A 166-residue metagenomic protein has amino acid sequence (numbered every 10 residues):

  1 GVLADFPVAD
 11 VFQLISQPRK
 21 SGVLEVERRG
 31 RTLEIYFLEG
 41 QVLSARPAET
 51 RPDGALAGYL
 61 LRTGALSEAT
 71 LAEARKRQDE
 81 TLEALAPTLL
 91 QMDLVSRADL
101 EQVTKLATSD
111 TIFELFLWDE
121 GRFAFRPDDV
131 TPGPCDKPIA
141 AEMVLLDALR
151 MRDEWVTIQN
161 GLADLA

Functional and structural regions predicted by a protein language model:
G1-A166: Acidic, Ser/Thr/Pro-enriched low-complexity segments and adjacent helix/loop capping patches that create flexible
